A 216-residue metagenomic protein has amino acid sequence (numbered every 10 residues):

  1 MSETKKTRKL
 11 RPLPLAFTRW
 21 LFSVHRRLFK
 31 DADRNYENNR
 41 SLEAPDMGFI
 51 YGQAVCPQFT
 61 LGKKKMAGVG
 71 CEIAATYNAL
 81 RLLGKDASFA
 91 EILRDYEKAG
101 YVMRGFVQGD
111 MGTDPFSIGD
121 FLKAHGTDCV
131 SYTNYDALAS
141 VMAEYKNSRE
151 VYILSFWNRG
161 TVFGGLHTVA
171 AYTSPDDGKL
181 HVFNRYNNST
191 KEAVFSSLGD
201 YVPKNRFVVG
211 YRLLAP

Functional and structural regions predicted by a protein language model:
S2-V107: Active-site-adjacent structural segments surrounding the nucleophilic cysteine of cysteine proteases and isopeptidases
R81, D86, E91-A215: Conserved active-site-adjacent core of cysteine acyl-enzyme catalytic domains
